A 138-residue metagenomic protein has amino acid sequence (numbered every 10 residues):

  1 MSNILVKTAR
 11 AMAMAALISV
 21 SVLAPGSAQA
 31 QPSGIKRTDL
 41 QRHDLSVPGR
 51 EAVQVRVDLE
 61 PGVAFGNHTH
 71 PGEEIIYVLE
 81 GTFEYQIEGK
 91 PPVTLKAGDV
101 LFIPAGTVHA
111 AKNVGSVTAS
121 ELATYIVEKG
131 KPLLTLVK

Functional and structural regions predicted by a protein language model:
S2-R56, F102, P132-K138: A short, N-terminal "cap"/entry segment at the start of jelly-roll beta-barrel domains of the cupin/DSBH fold
T38-R42, K96, V108-H109: Short structured motifs
R42, V47, P61, E84 (+3 more regions): Extracytoplasmic low-complexity repetitive segments enriched in small/polar residues
R50-A52, G62-Y77: A short beta-loop-beta micro-motif enriched in histidine and acidic residues
L59, G89-G106: Short acidic-glycine-tyrosine-enriched beta hairpin
A64-G66, E84, L101, A105-K112: Histidine-centered metal-chelating micro-motifs
P71-G89, D99: Glycine- and acidic-residue-biased ligand/ion/polar-headgroup-sensing regions
P92, T107-G130: Ligand-binding loop in jelly-roll beta-barrel domains
